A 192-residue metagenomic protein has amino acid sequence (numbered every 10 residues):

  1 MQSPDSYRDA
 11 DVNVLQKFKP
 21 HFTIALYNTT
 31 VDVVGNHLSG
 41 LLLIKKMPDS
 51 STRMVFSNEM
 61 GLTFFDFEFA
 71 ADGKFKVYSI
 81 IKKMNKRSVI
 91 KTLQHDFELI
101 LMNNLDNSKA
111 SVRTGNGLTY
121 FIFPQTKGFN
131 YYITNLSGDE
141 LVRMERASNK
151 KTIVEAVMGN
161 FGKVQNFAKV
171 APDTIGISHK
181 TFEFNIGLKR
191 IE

Functional and structural regions predicted by a protein language model:
M1-S39, E192: N-terminal leader/targeting segments and the immediate start of mature chains
F18-F22, K45-S50, F69, A168-V170: Edge/loop elements at the starts and ends of beta-strands within beta-rich repeat scaffolds
T29-V33, L38-L62, G73: N-terminal beta-strand/beta-hairpin edge segment
F56-M60, F69-G73, S79-K83, R146-S148 (+2 more regions): A mature extracytoplasmic/lumenal domain signature
T63-E68, R87-K91, I153-V157, N185-L188: A short, polar/proline- and glycine-enriched secondary-structure boundary/capping micro-motif
F75-N107: Acidic/charged, solvent-exposed loop-and-adjacent secondary-structure segments enriched in E/D, K/R, S/T, and G/P
Q94-T134: Extended, positively charged loop/linker patches that create polyanion-binding surfaces
L118-E192: Gly/Pro-enriched, hydrophobic low-complexity segments that function as extracytoplasmic propeptides/linkers
